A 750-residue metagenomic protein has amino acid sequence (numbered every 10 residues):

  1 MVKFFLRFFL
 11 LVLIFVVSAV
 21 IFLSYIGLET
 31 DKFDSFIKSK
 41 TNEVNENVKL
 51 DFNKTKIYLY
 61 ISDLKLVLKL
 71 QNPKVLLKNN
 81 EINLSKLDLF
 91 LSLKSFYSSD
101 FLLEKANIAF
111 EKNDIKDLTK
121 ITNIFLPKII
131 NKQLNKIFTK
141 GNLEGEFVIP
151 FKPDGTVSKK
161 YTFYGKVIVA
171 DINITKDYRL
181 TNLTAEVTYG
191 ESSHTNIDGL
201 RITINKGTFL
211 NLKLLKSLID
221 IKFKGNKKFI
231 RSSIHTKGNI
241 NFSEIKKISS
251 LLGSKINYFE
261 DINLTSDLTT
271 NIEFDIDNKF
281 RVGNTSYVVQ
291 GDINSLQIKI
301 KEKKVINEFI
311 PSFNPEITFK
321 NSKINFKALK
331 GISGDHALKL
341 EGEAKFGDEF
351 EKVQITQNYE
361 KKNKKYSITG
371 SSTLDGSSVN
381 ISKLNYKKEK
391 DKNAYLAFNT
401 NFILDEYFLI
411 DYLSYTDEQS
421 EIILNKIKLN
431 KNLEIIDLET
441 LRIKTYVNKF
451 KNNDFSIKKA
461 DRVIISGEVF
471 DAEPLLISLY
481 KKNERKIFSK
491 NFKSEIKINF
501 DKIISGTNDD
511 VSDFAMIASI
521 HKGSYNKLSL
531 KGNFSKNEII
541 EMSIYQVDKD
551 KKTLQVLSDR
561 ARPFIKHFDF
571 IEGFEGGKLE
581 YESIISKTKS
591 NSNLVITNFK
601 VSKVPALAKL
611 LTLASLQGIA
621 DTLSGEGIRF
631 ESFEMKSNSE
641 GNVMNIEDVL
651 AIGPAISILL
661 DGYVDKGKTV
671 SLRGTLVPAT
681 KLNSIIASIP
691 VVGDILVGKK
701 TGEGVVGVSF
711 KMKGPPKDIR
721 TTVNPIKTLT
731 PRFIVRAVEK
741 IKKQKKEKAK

Functional and structural regions predicted by a protein language model:
M1-F15: N-terminal Sec-pathway targeting helices
K3-R7, T30-L64, D88-F209, L214-S632 (+3 more regions): Membrane-proximal interfacial segments on either side of biological membranes
V16-D34: Membrane-interface motif at the C-terminal end of an N-terminal transmembrane signal
K65-L68, K74: Extracellular/periplasmic ligand-binding regions of membrane signal-transduction receptors
L76-K78: Short, polar/flexible loop-turn hinges at active-site or ligand-entry regions and domain interfaces
